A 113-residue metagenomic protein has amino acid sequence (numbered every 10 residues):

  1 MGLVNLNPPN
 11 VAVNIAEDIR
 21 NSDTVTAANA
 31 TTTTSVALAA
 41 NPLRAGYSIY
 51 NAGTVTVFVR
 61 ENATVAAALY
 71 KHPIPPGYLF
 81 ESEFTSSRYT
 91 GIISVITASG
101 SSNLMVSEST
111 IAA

Functional and structural regions predicted by a protein language model:
M1-N21, E108-A113: Short, intrinsically disordered N-terminal pre-domain segments
N21-P42, V65, G100: Surface-exposed ligand/attachment interfaces on beta-rich extracellular proteins
N29-T31, L69, P75-L79: Tight coil/turn sites that cap or link beta-strands
A45-Y47, T85-S102: Noncatalytic modules at the cell exterior or secretory-pathway interfaces, chiefly beta-strand-rich lectin/adhesion
Y50-H72, V106-S107: Short, surface-exposed beta-strand/strand-loop-strand elements in extracellular ectodomains
A63-V65, S99, T110-A112: Solvent-exposed strand-loop boundary residues in beta-sheet-rich modules
I74-T90: Beta-sandwich interaction modules
